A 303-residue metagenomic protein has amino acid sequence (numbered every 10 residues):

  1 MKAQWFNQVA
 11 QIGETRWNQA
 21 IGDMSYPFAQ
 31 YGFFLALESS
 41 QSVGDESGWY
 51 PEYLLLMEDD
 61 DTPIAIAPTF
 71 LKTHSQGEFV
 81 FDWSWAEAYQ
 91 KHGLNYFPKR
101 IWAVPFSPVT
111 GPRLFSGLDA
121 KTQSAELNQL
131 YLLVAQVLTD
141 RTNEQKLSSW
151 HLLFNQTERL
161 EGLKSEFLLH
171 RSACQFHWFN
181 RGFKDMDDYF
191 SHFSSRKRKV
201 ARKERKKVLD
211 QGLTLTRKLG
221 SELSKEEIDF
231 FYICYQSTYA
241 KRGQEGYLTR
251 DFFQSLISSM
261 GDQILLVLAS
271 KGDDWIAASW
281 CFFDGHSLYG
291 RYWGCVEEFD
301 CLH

Functional and structural regions predicted by a protein language model:
M1-H303: N-acyltransferase acceptor-side catalytic subdomain
